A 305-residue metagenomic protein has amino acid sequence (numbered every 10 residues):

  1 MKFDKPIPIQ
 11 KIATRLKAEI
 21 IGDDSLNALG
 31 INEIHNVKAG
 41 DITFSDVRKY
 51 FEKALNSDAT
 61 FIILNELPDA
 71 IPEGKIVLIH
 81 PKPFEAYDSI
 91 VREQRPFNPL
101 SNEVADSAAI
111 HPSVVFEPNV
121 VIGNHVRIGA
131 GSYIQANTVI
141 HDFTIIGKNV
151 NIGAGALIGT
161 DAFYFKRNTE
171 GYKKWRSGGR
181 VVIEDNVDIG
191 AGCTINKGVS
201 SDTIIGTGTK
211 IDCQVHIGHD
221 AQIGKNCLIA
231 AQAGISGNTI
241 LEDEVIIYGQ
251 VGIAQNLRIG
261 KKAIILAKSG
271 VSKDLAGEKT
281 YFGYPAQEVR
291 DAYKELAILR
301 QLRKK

Functional and structural regions predicted by a protein language model:
M1-S107, N149, G155-A156, T160-K174 (+3 more regions): Terminal amphipathic alpha-helical/low-complexity segments used for targeting or macromolecular assembly
F44, E103-E288: Structural signal for interior beta-strand "rungs" in well-ordered beta-sheet cores of soluble enzyme domains
